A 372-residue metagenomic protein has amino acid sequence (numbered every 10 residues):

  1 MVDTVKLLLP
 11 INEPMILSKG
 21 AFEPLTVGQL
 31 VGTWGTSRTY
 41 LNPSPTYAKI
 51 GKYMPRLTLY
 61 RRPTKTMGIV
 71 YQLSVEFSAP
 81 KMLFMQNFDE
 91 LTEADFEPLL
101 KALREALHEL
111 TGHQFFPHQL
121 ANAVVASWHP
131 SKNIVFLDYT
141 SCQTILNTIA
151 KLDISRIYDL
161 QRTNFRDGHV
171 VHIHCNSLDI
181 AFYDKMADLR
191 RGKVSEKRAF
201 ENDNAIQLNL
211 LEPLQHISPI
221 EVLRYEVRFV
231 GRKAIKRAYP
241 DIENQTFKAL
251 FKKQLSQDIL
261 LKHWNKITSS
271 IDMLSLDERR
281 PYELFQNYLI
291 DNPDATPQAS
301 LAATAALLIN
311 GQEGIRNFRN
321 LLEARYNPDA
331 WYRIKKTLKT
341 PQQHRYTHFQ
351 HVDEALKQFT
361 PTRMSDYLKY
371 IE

Functional and structural regions predicted by a protein language model:
M1-F318, L322, H344-E372: Structured, helix-rich domain cores that form ligand/interaction pockets
W331, K335: Helix-turn-helix DNA-binding segment
K336-Q343: Residue-level detection of the helix-turn-helix DNA-binding "recognition helix"
